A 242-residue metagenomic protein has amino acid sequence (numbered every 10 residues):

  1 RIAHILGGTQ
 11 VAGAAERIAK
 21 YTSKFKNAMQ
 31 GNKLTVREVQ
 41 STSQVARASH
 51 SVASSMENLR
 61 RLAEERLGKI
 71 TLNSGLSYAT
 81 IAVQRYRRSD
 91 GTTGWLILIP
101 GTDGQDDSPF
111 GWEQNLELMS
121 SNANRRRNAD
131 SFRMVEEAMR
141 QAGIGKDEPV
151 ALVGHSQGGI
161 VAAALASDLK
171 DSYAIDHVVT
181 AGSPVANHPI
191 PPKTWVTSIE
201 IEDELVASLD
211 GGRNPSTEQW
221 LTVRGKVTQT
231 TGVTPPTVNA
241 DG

Functional and structural regions predicted by a protein language model:
R1-L96: Flexible, membrane-associating and regulatory peripheral segments of lipid-active enzymes
T93-G94, P149, I175: Local beta-strand N-terminus motif with an aromatic residue
I99-E137, A142-K146, Y173-H177, S183-G242: Lipolytic serine-hydrolase domain surface
V153-A163: Gly/Ala-rich beta-loop-alpha elbow adjacent to hydrolase catalytic centers
G158, D171-A174: Amphipathic alpha-helical protein-protein interaction surfaces
A164, D168: Active-site signature of alpha/beta-hydrolase-fold catalytic machinery across serine- and Asp/Cys-nucleophile hydrolases
